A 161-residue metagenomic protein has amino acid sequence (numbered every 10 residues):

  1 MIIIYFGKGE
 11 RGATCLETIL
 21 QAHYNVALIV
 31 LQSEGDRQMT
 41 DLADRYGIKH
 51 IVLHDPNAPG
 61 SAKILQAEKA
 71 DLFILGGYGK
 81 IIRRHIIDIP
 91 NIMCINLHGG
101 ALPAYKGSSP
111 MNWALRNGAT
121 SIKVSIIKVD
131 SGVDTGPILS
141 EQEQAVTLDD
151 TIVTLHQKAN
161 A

Functional and structural regions predicted by a protein language model:
M1-A161: One-carbon transfer enzymes
